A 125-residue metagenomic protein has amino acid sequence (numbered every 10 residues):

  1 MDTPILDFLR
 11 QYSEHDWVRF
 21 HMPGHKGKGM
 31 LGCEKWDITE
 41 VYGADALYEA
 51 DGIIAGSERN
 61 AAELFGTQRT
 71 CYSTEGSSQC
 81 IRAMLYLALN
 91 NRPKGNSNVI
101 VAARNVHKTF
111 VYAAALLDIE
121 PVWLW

Functional and structural regions predicted by a protein language model:
M1-D37: N-terminal glycine-rich, Lys/His-bearing helix-loop that initiates the first secondary-structure elements of many
F8, R59-N60, A83: Alpha-helical scaffold segments in soluble metabolic enzymes
S13-D16, F65, R92, P121: Structural signal for hydrophobic packing residues in well-ordered secondary-structure cores of soluble enzyme domains
M22, R59-E63, Y112: Surface-exposed charge patches
P23-H25, S73-G76, A103: Acidic/polar N-terminal loop/beta-strand segments that form early-domain functional surfaces
E34-Q79: Conserved N-terminal alpha-helix of the aminotransferase class I/II PLP-enzyme fold
R69-G95, K108-A113: Conserved beta-loop-alpha segment that forms the PLP phosphate-binding cup at the N-terminus of a helix
P93-W125: PLP-dependent aminotransferase-like
